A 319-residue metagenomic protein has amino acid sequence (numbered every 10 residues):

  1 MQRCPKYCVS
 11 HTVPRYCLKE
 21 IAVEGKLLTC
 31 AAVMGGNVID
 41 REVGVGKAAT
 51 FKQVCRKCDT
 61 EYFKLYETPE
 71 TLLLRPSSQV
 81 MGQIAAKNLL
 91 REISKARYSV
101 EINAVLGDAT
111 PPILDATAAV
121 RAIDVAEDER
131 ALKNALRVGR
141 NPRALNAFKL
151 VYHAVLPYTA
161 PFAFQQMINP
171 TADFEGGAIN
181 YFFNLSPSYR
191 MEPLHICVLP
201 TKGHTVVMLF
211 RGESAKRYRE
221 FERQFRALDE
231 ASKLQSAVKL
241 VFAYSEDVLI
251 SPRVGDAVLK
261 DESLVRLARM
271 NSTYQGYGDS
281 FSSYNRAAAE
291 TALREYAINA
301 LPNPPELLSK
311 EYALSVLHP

Functional and structural regions predicted by a protein language model:
M1-P76: An N-terminal structural lobe/cap that precedes and organizes the functional/catalytic core across diverse proteins
V9-Y16, T117-V120, P157-A163: Short low-complexity stretches enriched in small and charged residues
E24-A31, I102-G107, I179-Y181: General N-terminal targeting signals
T29-A31, S77-S78, I102, E230-S232: Short, surface-exposed linear patches
M34-G35, L89-K95, Y244-I250: Low-complexity, flexible helical/coil segments
E67-A131: Long, hydrophobic, well-ordered secondary-structure blocks that form the structural core and pocket-lining surfaces
E129-P319: Charge-dense, low-complexity intrinsically disordered regions
